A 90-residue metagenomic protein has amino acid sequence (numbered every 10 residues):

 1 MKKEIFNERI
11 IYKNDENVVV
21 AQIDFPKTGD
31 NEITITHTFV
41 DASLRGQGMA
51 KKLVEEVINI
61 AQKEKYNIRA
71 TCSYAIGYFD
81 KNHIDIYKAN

Functional and structural regions predicted by a protein language model:
M1-E4, F25-P26: Short, exposed beta-strand/loop patches in secreted or surface proteins that constitute
E4-I10: A short helix-loop-beta-strand connector motif used in the catalytic cores of GNAT acetyltransferases and, in some
I10, D15, I23-E32: A conserved beta-strand-loop-helix scaffold within acyl/acetyltransferase catalytic domains
V19: Glycine-rich acetyl-CoA-binding "A-motif" of GNAT/NAT acetyltransferases
E32-V40: Conserved acetyl-CoA binding element of GNAT-fold acetyltransferases
F39, G48, K65: Conserved functional loop/turn residues at catalytic and ligand-binding sites
L44, G48-L53: Conserved acetyl-CoA pyrophosphate-binding loop and the N-cap/start of the following alpha-helix in GNAT-like
E56, I60-N90: C-terminal structural segments of small proteins and small subunits
